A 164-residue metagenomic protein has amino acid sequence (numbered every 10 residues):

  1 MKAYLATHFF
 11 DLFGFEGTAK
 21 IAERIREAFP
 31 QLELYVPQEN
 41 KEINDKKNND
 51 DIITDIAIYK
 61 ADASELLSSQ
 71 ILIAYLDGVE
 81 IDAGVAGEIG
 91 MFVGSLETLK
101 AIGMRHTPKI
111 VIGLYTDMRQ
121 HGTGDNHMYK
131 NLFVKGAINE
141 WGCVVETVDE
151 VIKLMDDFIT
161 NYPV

Functional and structural regions predicted by a protein language model:
M1-V164: Conserved catalytic or regulatory cores that recognize and/or transform ribose-phosphate-containing ligands
